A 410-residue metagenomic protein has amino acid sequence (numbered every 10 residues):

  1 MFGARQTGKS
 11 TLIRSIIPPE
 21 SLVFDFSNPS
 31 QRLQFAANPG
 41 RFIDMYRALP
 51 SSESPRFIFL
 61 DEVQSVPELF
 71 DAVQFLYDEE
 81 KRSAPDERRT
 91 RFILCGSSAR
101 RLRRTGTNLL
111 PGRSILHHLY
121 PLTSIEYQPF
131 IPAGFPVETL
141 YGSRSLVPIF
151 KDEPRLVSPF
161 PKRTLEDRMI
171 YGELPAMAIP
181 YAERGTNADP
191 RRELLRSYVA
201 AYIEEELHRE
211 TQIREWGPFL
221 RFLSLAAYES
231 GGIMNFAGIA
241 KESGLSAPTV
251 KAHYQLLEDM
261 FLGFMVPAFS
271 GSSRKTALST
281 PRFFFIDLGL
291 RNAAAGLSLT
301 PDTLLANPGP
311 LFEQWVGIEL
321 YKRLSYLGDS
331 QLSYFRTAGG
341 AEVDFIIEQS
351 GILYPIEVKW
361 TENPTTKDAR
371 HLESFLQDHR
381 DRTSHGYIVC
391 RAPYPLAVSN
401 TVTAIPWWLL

Functional and structural regions predicted by a protein language model:
S10: Walker A/P-loop
F24-P55: Short glycine-rich substrate-engagement loop in P-loop NTPases that contacts/grips substrate
S51-A72: Conserved P-loop NTPase "ATPase switch" module shared by AAA+ and STAND
F59, D86, R91-S97, H118: Structural recognition of the conserved hydrophobic beta-strand(s) that form the central parallel beta-sheet of P-loop
F70-I93: Conserved catalytic/switch belt of AAA+ P-loop NTPases
R103-F219, L223-A227: Interdomain motor-coupling "hinge/lid" segment immediately C-terminal to the ATP-binding subdomain of NTP-driven enzymes
R144, R391-L410: Domain-level recognition of nuclease-like catalytic cores that cleave nucleotide substrates
I179, E183-L353: Accessory nucleic acid-recognition modules appended to NTPase machines
